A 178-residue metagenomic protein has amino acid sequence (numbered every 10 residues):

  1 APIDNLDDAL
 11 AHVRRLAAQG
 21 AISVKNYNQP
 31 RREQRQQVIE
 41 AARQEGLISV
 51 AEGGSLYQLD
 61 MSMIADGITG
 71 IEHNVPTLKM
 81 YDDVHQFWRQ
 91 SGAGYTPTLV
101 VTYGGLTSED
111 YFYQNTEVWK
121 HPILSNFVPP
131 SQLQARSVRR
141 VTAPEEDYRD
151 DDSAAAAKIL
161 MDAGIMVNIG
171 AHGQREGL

Functional and structural regions predicted by a protein language model:
A1-D8, V50, S55: Active-site mouth loops of central-metabolism enzymes
A9, R35, S153: Aromatic/hydrophobic pocket-lining residues that form the small-molecule binding cavity in soluble enzyme cores
H12-P30, P76-L178: Active-site neighborhoods of metal-dependent hydrolases
L16, V38, A42, S62-I64 (+2 more regions): Generic structural signal for hydrophobic
G20, R43-L47, I64-I71, Q90-G94 (+1 more regions): Glycine-enriched alpha-helix->loop->beta-strand junction motifs that scaffold or abut catalytic
R31-Q37, Y57-Q58, S62-M63: N-terminal active-site wall of soluble small-molecule enzyme domains
R35-G54, G92, T96-P97: Alpha-helix-loop-beta-strand connector modules within alpha/beta enzyme cores
S55-Q58, K79: Short acidic loop-to-helix transition motifs that present clustered carboxylates
